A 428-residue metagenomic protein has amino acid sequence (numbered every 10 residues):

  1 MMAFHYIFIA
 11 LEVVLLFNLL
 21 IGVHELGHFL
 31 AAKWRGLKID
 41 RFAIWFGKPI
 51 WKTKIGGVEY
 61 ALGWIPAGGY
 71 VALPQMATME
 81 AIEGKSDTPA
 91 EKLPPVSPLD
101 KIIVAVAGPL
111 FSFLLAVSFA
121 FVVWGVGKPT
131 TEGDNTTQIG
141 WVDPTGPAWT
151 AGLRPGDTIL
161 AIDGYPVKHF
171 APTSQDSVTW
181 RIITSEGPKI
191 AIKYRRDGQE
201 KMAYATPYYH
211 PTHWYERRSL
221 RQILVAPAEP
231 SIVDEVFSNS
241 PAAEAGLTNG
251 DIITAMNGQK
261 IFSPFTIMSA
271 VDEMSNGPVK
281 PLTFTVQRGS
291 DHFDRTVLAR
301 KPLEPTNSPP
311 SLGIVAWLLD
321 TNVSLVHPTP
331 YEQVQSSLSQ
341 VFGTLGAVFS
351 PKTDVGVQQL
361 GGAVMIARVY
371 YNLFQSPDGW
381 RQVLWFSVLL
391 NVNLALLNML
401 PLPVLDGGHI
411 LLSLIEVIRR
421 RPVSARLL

Functional and structural regions predicted by a protein language model:
H5, I9-V13, V96-A105, P109-S112 (+1 more regions): Residue-level signature of transmembrane alpha-helical entry/exit and packing/kink sites in multi-pass membrane
H5-D87, L397-R419: Small-residue-rich helix-interface/hinge motifs
H24, L62, G108, A148 (+14 more regions): Terminal peptide-recognition signature
G69-G146, G198: Internal alpha-helical transmembrane segments
P74-E83, E91, V96, I139-H210 (+1 more regions): Juxtamembrane extramembrane loops of integral membrane proteins
T88-L99, R218-A255, Q259-L394, L411-L428: Functional transmembrane alpha-helices
V106-Q138, T179-W180, A191-K193, E200-E235 (+2 more regions): PDZ/PDZ-like peptide-tail recognition elements
V123-A161, Y165-K168, R218-A255, Q259-F262: PDZ/PDZ-like domain segments forming the peptide/carboxylate-binding groove, activating on the N-terminal beta-strands
